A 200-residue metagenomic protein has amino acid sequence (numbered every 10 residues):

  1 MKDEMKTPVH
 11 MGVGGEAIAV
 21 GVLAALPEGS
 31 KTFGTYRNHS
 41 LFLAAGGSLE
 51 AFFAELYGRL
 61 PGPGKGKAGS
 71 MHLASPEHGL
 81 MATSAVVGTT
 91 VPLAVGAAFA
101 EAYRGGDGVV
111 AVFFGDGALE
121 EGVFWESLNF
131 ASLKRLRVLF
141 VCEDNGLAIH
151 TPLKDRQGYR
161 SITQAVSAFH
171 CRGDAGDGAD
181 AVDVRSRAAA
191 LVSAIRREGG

Functional and structural regions predicted by a protein language model:
E4-K134, P152-G158, T163-H170: Cofactor-binding active-site loop characterized by glycine-rich and histidine/acidic residues
E101, S132, L136, A189-R196: Charged, amphipathic alpha-helical interaction segments
V138-F140: A positional/architectural concept
C142-G200: Thiamine diphosphate
